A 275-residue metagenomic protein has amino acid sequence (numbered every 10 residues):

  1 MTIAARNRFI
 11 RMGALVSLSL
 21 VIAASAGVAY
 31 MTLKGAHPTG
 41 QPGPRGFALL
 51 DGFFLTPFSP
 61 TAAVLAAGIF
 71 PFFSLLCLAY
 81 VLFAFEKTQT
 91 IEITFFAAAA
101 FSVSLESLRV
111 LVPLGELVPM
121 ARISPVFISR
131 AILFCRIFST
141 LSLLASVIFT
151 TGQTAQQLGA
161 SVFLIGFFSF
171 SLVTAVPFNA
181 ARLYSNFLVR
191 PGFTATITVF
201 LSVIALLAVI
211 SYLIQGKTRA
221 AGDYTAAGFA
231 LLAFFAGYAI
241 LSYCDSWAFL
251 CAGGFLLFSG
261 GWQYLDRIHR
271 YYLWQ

Functional and structural regions predicted by a protein language model:
R6-L18, G27-Y30, A48-P71: Hydrophobic transmembrane alpha-helical segments in integral membrane proteins
R11-S19, V147-V176: The cytoplasmic-loop to transmembrane-helix boundary for the fourth helix
G13-L15, A62-P71, F127-T140, R190-A205 (+1 more regions): Alpha-helical transmembrane segments of polytopic membrane proteins
S19-T32, A36, V199-Q275: C-terminal transmembrane-bundle signature of multipass membrane proteins, characterized by strong activation on
R45-G46, I69-Y80, T94-E116, S169-T174 (+1 more regions): Hydrophobic alpha-helical transmembrane segments of multi-pass membrane proteins
F72-F96, S104-S161: Internal transmembrane alpha-helix with an interfacial aromatic "cap," most often the third helix
L75-Y80, T140-T151, L172-R182, T194-G222 (+3 more regions): Alpha-helical transmembrane segments in multipass membrane proteins, preferentially the mid-helix core
K87-S102, A155-G166, G216-F229, A248 (+1 more regions): Membrane-interfacial loop-to-transmembrane alpha-helix junctions, especially the N-terminal start
